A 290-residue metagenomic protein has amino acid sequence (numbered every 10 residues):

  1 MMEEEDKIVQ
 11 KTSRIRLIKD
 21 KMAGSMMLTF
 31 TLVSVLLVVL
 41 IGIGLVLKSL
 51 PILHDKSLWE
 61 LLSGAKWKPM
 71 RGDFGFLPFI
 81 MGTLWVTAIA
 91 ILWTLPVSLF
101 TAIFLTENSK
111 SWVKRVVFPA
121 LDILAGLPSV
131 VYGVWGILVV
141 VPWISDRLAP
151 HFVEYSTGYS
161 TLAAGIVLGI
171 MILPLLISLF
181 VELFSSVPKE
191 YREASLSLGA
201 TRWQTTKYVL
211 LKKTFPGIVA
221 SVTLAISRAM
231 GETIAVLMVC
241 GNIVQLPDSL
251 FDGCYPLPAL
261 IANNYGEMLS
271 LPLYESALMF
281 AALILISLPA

Functional and structural regions predicted by a protein language model:
I8-K21, S25, V46-A90, K110-S111 (+2 more regions): Periplasmic/extracellular loop-to-transmembrane helix junction in inner-membrane transport proteins
L17-I43: N-terminal signal-anchor/first transmembrane alpha helix
D55-F74, Y132-I170: Membrane-interfacial helix termini and adjacent extracytoplasmic/periplasmic loops of multi-pass transporters
F79, T83, P119-G126, I172 (+1 more regions): Residue-level signal for discrete positions within transmembrane alpha-helices of multi-pass small-molecule
M81, W85-W93, V97, T101 (+2 more regions): Hydrophobic alpha-helical transmembrane segments of multipass integral membrane proteins, especially permease/channel
I89-L121: Transmembrane-helix boundary motif in ABC transporter permease subunits
P119, I123, L176-F180, F184 (+2 more regions): Transmembrane alpha-helices
H151, V236-I286: Interhelical loop and adjacent transmembrane-helix boundary motif in polytopic membrane transport permeases
